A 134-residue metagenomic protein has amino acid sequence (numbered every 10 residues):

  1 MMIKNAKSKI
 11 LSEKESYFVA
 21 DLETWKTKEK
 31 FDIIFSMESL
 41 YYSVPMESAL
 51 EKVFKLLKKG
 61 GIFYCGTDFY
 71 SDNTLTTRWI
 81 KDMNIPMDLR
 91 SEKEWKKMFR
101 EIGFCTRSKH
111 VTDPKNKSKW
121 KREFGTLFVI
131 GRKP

Functional and structural regions predicted by a protein language model:
M1-T24: Class I SAM-dependent methyltransferase SAM/SAH-binding core
F31-D32: Local beta-strand N-terminus motif with an aromatic residue
F35: A conserved beta-strand element that flanks and buttresses the S-adenosyl-L-methionine
E38-S39: Short catalytic micro-motifs in class I SAM-dependent methyltransferases
E47-I62: A short glycine-rich, Lys/Arg-flanked "PGG" loop and its adjoining helix->strand segment in the class I
D68-M87: Short, glycine-/aromatic-enriched active-site segment of Class I SAM-dependent methyltransferases
M87-G103, S108-K109: Short alpha-helix
I102-F104, P114-P134: Core SAM-dependent methyltransferase catalytic element
